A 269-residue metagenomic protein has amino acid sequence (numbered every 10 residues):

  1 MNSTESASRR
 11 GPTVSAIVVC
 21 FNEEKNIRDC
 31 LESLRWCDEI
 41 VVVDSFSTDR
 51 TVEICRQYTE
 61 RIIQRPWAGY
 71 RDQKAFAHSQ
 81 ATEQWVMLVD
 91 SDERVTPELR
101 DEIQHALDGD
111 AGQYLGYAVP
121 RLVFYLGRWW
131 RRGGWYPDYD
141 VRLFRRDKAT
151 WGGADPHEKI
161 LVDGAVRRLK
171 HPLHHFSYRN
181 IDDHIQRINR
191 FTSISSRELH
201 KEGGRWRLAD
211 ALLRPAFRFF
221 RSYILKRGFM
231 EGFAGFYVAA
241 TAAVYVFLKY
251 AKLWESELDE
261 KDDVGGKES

Functional and structural regions predicted by a protein language model:
T13-S15: Cell-envelope/extracellular polymer assembly enzymes that use nucleotide-activated donors
I17-W36: Short, well-formed alpha-helical segments that are part of the catalytic scaffolds of diverse glycosyltransferases
K25-R28, D49-Y58, E98-L99: Acidic helix N-cap motif at the loop->helix transition within catalytic regions of sugar-transfer enzymes
S33, D44-E53, D90: A conserved acidic beta->alpha catalytic loop
W36, Q57-Y58, T82, V162: Short, structured coil segments at secondary-structure junctions
V52-Q80: Conserved donor nucleotide-binding strand/loop of the catalytic core
A75-H78, Q84-W85, V89, T96-E260 (+1 more regions): Catalytic-site signature of metal-activated, phosphate-bearing donor transferases, centered on the GT-A/GT-A-like
